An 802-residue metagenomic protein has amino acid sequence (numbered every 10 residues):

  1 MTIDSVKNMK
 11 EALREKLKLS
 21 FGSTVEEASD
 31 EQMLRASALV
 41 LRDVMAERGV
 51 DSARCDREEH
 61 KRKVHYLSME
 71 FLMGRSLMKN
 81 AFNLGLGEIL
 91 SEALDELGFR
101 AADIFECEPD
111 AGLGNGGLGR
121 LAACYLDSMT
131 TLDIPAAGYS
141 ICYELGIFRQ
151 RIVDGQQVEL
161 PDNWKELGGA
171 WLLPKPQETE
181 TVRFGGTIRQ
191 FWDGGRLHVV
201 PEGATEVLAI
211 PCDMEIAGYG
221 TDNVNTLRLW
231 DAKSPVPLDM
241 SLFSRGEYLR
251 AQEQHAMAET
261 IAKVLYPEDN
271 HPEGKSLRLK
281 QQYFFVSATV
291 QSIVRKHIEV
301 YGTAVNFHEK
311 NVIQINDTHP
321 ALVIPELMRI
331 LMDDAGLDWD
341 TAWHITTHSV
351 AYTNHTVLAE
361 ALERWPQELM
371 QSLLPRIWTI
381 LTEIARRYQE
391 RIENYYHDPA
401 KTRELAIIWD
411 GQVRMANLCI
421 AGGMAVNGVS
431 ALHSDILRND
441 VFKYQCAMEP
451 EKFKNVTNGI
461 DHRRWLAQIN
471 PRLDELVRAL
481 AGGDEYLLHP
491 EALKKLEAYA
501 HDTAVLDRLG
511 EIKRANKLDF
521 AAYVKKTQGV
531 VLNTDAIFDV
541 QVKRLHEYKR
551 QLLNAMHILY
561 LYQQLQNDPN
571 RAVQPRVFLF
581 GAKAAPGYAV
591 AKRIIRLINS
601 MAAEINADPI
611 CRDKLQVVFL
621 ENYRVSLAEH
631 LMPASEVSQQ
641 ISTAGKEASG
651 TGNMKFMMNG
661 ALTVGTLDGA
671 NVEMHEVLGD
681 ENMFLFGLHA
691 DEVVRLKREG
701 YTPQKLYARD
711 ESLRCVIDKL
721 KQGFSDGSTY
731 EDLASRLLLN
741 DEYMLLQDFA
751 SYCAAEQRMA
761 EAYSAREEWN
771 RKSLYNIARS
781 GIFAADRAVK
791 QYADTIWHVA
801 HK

Functional and structural regions predicted by a protein language model:
M1-K802: A conserved ligand/cofactor-binding region detector
